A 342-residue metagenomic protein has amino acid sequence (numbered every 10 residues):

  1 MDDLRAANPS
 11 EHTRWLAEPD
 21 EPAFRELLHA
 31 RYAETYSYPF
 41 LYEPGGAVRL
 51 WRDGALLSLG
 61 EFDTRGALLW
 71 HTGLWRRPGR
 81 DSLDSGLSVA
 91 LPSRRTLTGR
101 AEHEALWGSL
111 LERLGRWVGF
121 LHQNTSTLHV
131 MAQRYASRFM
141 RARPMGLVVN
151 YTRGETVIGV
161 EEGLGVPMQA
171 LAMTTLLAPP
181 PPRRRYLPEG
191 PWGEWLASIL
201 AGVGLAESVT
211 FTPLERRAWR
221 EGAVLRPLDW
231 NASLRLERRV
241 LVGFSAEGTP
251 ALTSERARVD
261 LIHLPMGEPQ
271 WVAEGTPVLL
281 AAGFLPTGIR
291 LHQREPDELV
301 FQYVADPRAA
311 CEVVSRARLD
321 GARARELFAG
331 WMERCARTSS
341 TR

Functional and structural regions predicted by a protein language model:
M1-G46, D53, G60-F62, A67 (+6 more regions): Short amphipathic alpha-helix that is part of the acyltransferase structural core
W15-P92, S126, A223-S254, T287-R290 (+2 more regions): A conserved beta-strand-loop-helix scaffold within acyl/acetyltransferase catalytic domains
A90-E112, E247-T253: Conserved acetyl-CoA-binding loop-helix of GNAT-fold acetyltransferases
L121-Q133, Y151, H263-V272: Conserved beta-strand-loop-alpha-helix junction that forms the acyl-donor binding cleft
N124, R141-G163, L285-P296: Conserved catalytic-core motifs of GNAT/GCN5-like acyltransferases
Y151-L187, E295-R323: C-terminal "cap" of GNAT-fold acetyltransferases
W192-H292: Non-catalytic interaction/regulatory modules that flank or connect domains
L279-R342: Non-catalytic C-terminal interaction regions
